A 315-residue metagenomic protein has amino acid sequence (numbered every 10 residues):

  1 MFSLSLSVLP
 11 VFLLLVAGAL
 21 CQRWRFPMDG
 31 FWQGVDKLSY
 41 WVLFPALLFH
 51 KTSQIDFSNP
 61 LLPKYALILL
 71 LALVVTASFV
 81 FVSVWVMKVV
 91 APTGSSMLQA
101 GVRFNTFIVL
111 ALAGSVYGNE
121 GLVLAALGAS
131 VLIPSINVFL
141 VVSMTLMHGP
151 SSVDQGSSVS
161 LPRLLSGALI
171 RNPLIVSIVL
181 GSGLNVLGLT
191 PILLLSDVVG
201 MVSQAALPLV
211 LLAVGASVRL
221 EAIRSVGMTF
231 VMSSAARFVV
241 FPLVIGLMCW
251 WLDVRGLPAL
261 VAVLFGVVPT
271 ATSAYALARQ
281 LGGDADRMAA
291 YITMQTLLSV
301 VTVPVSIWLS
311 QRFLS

Functional and structural regions predicted by a protein language model:
M1-S315: Alpha-helical transmembrane segments of multi-pass small-molecule/ion transporters
